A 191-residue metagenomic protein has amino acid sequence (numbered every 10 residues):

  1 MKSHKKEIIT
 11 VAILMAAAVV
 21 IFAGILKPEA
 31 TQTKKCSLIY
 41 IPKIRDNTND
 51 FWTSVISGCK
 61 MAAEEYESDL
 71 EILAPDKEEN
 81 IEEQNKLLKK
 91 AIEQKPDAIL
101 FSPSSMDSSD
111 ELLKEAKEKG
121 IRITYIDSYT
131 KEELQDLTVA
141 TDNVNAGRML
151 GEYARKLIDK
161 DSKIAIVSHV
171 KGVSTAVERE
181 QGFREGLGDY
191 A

Functional and structural regions predicted by a protein language model:
I9-G24: Hydrophobic membrane-insertion alpha-helices, especially the h-region of bacterial N-terminal signal peptides
I25-V55, E65, I72, D136-L137 (+1 more regions): Short beta-strand segments enriched in small/hydrophobic residues
N49-K60, I81, N85, D110 (+3 more regions): Short, surface-exposed alpha-helical segments at coil->helix boundaries
E71-E93: Structural motif
K89-I92, A98-K117, F183: Hydrophobic alpha-helical
I92-P103, R122-I126, A165-I166: Periplasmic-binding protein-like
M106-N145, K163: Flexible loop/hinge segments that line or gate small-molecule binding clefts
L150-Y190: An alpha-beta-alpha
